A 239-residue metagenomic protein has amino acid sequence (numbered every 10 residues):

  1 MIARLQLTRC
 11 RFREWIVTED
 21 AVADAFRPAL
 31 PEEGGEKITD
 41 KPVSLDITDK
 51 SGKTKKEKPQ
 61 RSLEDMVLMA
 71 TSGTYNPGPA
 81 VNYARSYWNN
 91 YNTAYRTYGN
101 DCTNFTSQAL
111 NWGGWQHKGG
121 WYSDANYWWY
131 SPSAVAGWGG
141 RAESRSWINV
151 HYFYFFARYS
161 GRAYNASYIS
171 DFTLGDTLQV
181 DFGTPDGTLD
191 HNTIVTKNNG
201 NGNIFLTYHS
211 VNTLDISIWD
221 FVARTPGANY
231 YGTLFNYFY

Functional and structural regions predicted by a protein language model:
M1-T74: Non-catalytic propeptide/linker segments at domain boundaries
K58-G139: N-terminal capping segments
L68-G73, P77, N165-Y168, N199 (+2 more regions): Extracytoplasmic low-complexity repetitive segments enriched in small/polar residues
N90-N92, W112, Q116, F182-D186 (+2 more regions): Solvent-exposed loop/turn segments at secondary-structure junctions within structured extracellular/periplasmic domains
K118-Y122, H191-N192, I218-W219: Short, solvent-exposed loop/turn and secondary-structure capping segments
W121-S123, V180-G183, Y208-V211: Active-site-proximal beta-strand/loop segments in catalytic clefts of secreted hydrolases
Y130-F205: ...with weaker cross-activation on analogous glycine-rich loops/strands in unrelated enzymes
N203-T213, I218-Y239: Low-complexity, Gly/Ser/Thr/Pro-rich intrinsically disordered linker/tail segments
